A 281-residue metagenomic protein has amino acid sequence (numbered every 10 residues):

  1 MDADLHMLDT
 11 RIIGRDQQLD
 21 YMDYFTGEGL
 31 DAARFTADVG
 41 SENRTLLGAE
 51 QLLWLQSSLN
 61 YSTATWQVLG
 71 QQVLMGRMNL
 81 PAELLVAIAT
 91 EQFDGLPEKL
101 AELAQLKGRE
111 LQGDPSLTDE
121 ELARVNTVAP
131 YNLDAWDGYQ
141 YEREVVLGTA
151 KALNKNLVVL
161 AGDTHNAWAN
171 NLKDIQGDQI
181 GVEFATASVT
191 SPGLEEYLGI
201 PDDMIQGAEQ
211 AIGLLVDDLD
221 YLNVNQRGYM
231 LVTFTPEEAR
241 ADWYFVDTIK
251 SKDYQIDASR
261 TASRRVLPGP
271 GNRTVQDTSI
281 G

Functional and structural regions predicted by a protein language model:
M1-G281: Metal-dependent phosphoester/phosphodiester hydrolase catalytic core
